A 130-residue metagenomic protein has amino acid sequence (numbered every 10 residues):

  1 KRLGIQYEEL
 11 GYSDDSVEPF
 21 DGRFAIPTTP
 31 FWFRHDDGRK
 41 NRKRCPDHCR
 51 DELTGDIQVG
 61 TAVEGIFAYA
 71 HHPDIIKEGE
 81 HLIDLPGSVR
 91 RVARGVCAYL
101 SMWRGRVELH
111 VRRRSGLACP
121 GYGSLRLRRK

Functional and structural regions predicted by a protein language model:
K1-Q58, E64-K130: A binding-site-centric feature that preferentially detects glycan-recognition modules on secreted/surface proteins
